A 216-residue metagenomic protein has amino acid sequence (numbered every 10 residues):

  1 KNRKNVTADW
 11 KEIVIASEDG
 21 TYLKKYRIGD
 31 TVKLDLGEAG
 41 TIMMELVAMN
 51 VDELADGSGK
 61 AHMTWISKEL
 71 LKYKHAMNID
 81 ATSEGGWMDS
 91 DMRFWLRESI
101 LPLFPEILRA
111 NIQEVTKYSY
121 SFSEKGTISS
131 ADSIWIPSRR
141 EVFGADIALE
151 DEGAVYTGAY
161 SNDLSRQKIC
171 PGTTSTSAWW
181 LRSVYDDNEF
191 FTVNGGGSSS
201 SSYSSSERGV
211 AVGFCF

Functional and structural regions predicted by a protein language model:
K1-F216: Collagenous Gly-X-Y triple-helix signature in extracellular proteins
